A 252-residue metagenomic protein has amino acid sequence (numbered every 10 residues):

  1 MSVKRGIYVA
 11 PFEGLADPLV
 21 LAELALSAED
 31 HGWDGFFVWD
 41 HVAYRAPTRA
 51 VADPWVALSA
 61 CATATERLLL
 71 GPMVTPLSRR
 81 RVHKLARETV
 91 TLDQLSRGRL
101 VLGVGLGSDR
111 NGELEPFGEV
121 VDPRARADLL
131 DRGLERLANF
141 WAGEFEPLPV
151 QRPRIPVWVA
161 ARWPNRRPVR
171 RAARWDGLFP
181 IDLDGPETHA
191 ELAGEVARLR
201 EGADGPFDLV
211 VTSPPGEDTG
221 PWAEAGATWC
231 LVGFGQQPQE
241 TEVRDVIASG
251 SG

Functional and structural regions predicted by a protein language model:
M1-G252: Active-site-adjacent structural elements that line small-molecule/cofactor binding pockets in enzymes
